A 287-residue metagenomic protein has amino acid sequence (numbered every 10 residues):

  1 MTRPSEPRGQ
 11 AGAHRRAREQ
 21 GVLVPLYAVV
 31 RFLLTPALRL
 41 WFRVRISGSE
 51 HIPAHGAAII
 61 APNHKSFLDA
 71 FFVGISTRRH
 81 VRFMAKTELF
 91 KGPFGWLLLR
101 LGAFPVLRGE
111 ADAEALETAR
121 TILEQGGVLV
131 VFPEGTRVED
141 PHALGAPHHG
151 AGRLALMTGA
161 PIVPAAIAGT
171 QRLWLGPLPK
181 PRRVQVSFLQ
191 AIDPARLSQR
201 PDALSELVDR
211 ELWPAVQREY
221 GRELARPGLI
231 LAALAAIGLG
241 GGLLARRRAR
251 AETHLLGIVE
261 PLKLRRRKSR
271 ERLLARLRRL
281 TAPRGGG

Functional and structural regions predicted by a protein language model:
T2-L26, E114-G287: Non-catalytic C-terminal accessory region of glycerolipid acyltransferases and related lyso-lipid remodeling enzymes
G12-S47, G92-L101, A236-G238: A transmembrane-helix-recognition feature enriched in membrane-embedded lipid enzymes and envelope glyco-/phospholipid
V30, F90-F94, L173-W174, P181: Short, glycine/polar-rich helix-capping loops at beta-to-alpha or helix-loop-helix junctions that flank or form
R39, A54-A111, T118: Catalytic core of membrane glycerolipid acyltransferases/transacylases, capturing the structured, soluble-facing
I46, F83, A103-P105, I162-P164 (+1 more regions): Conserved beta-strand scaffold positions in the cores of enzyme catalytic domains, especially in NTP/NDP-utilizing
G48, N63, A85-K86, G102 (+2 more regions): A secondary-structure boundary/capping signal
S49-P53: Glycine-rich helix-loop-beta junction characteristic of Rossmann-like nucleotide cofactor-binding loops
